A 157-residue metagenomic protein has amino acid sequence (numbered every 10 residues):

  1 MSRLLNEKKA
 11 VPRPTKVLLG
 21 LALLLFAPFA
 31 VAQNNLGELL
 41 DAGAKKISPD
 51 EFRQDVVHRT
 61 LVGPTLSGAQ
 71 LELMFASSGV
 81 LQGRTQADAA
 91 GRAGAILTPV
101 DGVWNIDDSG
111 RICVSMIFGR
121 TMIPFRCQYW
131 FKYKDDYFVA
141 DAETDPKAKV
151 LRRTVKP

Functional and structural regions predicted by a protein language model:
S2-A10, A30-V103, S109-P157: Lipid interaction determinants
R13: Segments that shape or occlude catalytic/ligand-binding pockets
K16-P28: Bacterial N-terminal signal peptides
